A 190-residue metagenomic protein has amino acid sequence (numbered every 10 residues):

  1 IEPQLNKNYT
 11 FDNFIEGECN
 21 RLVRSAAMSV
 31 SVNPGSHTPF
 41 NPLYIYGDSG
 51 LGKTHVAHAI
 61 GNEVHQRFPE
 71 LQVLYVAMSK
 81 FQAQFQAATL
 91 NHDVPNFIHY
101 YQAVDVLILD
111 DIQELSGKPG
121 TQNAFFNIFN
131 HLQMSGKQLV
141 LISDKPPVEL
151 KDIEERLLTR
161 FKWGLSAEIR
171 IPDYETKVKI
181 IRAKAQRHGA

Functional and structural regions predicted by a protein language model:
L5-P42, N62: Pre-Walker A (pre-P-loop) alpha-helix and adjacent loop at the N terminus of AAA/AAA+ ATPase modules, a conserved
G35-H58: Walker A/P-loop nucleotide-binding motif
H65, P69-V106, P119: Short glycine-rich substrate-engagement loop in P-loop NTPases that contacts/grips substrate
Y75-V76, I108-D110, Q138-D144: Structural recognition of the conserved hydrophobic beta-strand(s) that form the central parallel beta-sheet of P-loop
Q86-L90, K145-W163: Short regulatory helix/loop adjacent to the ATP-binding pocket of P-loop NTPases
S116-K145, E155-R160: Conserved catalytic/switch belt of AAA+ P-loop NTPases
K145, G164, K179-G189: Conserved AAA+ ATPase "sensor/coupling" helix adjacent to the nucleotide-binding pocket
K151, G164-T176: Conserved AAA+ ATPase "SRH/arginine-finger" region at the nucleotide-binding site
